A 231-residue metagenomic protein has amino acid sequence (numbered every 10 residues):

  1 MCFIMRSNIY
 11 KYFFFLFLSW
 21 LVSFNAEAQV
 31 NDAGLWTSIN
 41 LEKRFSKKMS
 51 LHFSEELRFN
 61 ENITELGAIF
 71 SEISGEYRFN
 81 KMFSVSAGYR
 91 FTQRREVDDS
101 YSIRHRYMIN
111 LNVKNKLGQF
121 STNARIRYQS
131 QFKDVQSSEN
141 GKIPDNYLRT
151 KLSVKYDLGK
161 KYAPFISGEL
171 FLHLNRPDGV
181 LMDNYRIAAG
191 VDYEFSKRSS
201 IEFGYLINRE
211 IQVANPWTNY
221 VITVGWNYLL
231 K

Functional and structural regions predicted by a protein language model:
M1-A33, L230: Bacterial Sec-dependent N-terminal signal peptides
E27-V30, F59-T64, E96-S102, S137-I143 (+2 more regions): Outer-membrane beta-barrel domain signature
Q29-S86, T92-R95: Start-of-domain marker
A33-L35, G67-I69, I103-Y107, K142-L148 (+2 more regions): Residues that define the transmembrane beta-barrel architecture of outer-membrane proteins
I39-K43, I73-Y77, I109-V113, Y128 (+3 more regions): Residues on the lipid-exposed face of transmembrane beta-strands in outer-membrane beta-barrel proteins
K48-F53, M82-A87, G118-T122, K161-P164 (+1 more regions): Repeated loop/turn-to-beta-strand initiation elements of outer-membrane beta-barrel proteins
E55-E61, Y89-R95, N115-L117, Y128-F132 (+3 more regions): Transmembrane beta-strands of outer-membrane beta-barrel pores
I166, P177-D178, M182-K231: Predominantly the C-terminal beta-signal and adjacent terminal strand-loop region of outer-membrane beta-barrel
